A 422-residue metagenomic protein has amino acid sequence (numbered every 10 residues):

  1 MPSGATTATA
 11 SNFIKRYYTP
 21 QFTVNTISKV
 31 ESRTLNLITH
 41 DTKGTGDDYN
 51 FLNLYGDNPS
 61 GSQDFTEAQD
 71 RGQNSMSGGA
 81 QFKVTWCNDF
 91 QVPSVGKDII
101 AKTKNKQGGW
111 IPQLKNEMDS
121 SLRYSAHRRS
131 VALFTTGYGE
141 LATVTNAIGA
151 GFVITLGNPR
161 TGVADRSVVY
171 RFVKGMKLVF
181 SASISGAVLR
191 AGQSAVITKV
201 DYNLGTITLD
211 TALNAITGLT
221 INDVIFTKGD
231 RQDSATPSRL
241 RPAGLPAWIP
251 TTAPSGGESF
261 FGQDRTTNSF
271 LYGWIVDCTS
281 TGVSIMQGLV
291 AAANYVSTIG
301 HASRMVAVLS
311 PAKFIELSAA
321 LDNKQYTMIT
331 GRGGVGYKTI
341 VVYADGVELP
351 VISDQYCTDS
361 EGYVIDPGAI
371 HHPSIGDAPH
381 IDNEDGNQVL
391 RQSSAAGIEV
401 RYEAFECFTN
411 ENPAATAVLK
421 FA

Functional and structural regions predicted by a protein language model:
M1-S60, Q69, Q73-S75, G79-A422: Core alpha/beta structural scaffold of self-assembling particle/tube/pore-forming proteins
F65-E67: Short, polar loop/linker segments at the starts of domains and inter-domain junctions
